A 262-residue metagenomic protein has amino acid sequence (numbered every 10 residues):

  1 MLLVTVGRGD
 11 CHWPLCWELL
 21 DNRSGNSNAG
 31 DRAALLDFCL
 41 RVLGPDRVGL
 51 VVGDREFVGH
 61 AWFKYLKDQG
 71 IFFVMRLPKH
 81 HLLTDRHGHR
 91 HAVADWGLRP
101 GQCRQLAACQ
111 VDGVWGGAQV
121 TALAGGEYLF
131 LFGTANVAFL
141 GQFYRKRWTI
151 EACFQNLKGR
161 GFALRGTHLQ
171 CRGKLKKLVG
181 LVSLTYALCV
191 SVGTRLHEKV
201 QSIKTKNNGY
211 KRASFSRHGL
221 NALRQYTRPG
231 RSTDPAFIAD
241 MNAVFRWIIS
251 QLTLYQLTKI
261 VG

Functional and structural regions predicted by a protein language model:
M1-V4: Short glycine-rich loop/turn motifs
G7-G262: Single, function-defining residue in the core of a domain
